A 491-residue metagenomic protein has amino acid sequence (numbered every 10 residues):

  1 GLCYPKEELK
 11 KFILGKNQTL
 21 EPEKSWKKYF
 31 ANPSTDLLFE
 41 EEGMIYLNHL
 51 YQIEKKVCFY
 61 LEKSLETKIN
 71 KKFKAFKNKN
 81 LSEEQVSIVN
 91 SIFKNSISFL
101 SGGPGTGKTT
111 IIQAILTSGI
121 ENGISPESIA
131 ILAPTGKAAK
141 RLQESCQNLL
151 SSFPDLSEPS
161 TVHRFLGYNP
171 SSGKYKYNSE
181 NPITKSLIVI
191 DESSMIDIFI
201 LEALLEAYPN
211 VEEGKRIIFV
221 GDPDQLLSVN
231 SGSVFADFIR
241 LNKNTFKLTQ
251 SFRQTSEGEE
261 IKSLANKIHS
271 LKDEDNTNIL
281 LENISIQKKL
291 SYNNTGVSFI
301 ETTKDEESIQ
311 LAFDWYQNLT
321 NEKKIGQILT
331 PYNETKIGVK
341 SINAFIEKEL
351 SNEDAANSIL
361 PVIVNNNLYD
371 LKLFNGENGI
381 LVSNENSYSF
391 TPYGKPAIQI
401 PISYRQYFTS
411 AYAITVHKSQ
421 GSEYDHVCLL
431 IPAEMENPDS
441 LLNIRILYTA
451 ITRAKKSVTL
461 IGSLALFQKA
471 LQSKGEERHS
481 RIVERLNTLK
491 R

Functional and structural regions predicted by a protein language model:
L2-I13: Short acidic, hydrophobic short linear motifs in intrinsically disordered regions
L9, V57, D191, D222 (+6 more regions): Residue-level signature of catalytic and energy-coupling elements of molecular machines, predominantly ATP/GTP-dependent
L14-K71: Interdomain "pre-motor" coupling segment immediately N-terminal to P-loop NTPase/helicase cores
T67-Q85: N-terminal pre-Walker A segment at the start of P-loop NTPase domains
V86-V89, F93-Q287: ASCE P-loop NTPase helicase motor core
I88, D224-V362, L368-L371: Conserved helicase motor core of P-loop NTPases
I131, F219, I328-T330, L429 (+1 more regions): Structural beta-sheet core signal
N365, E377-N384, Y388-R491: C-terminal accessory regions
